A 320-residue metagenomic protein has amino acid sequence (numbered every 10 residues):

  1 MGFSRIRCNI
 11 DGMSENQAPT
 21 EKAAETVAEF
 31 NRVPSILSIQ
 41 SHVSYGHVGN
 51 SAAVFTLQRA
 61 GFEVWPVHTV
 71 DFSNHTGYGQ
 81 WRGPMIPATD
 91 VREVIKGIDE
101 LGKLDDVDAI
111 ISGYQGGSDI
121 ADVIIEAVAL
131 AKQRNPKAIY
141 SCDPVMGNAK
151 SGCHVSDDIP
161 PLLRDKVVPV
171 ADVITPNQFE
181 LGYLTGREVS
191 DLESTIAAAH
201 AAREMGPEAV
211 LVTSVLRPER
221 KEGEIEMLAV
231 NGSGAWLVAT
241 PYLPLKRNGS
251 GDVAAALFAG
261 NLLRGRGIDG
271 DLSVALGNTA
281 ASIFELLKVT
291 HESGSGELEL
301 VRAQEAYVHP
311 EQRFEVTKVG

Functional and structural regions predicted by a protein language model:
F3-I86, F314-G320: Glycine-rich phosphate/adenosyl-contacting loop at the front of the ribokinase-like
Q17, A23, G270-G320: Charged C-terminal helix
G83-E100: Glycine-rich, highly charged phosphate/nucleotide-binding loops
D108-L130, I139-N148: Membrane helix-loop-helix hairpins that form the core translocation module of multi-pass transporters
A131-I139, G206-E208: A short helix->loop->beta-strand "cap" motif at the edges of active sites that frequently abuts
V155-A235, L245, R264-S273: Conserved phosphate/ATP/ADP-binding segment of small-molecule kinases
P241-F258: Short glycine/threonine-rich catalytic loop with a Thr-x-Gly-x-Asp
A256-R264, A281, E285: Short glycine/serine- and small hydrophobic-enriched flexible loop segments
